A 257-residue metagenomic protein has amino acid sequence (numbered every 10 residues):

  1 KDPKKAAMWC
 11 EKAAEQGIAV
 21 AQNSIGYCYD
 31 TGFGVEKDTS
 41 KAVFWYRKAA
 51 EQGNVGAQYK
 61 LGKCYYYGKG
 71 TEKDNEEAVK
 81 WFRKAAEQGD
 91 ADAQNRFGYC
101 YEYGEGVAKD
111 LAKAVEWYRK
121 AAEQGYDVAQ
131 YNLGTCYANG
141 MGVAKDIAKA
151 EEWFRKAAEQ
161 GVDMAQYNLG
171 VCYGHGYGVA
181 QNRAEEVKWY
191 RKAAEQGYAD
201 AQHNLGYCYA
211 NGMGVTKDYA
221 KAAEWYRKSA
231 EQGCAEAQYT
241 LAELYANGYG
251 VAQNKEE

Functional and structural regions predicted by a protein language model:
K4, M8, A21, Y59 (+5 more regions): Alpha-helical tetratricopeptide repeat
M8, I18-V20, I25, V55 (+6 more regions): Short hydrophobic transmembrane-like helices used for membrane targeting/insertion
C10, E15-I18, T31-F33, D38 (+18 more regions): Short helix-capping/linker turns of helical repeat alpha-solenoids
S24-T31, V35, K60-Y67, R96-Y103 (+4 more regions): Hydrophobic face of amphipathic alpha-helices that form TPR/SEL1-like repeat modules and related alpha-solenoid
